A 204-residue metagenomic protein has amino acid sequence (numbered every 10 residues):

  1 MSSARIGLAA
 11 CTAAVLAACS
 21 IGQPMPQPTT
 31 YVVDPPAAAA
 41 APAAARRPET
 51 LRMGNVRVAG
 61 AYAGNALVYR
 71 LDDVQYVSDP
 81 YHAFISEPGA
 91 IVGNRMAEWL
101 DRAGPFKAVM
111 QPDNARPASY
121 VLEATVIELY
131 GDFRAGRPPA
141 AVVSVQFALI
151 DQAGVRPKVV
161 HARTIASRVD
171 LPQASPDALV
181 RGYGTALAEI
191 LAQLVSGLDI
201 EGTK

Functional and structural regions predicted by a protein language model:
M1-C11: Bacterial N-terminal signal peptides that target proteins for export
V15-A18: C-terminal motif of bacterial Sec signal peptides marking the signal peptidase cleavage site
S20-A41, A103-V155: Surface-exposed short loop/turn segments
S20-A90, I200-K204: A structural "domain/chain start" motif
R47-R52, A63-N65, D72, P80 (+4 more regions): Envelope-exposed proteins and targeting segments
Q75-A83, A153-V195: Short secondary-structure boundary motifs at beta->alpha junctions and helix caps
G89, G93-A97, A103, G184-L187 (+2 more regions): Extracytoplasmic/secreted envelope proteins and their assembly/folding machinery, especially bacterial periplasmic
P138-A148, A162, L187-I200: C-terminal or internal capping secondary-structure element at the end of a domain, subdomain, or sheet
